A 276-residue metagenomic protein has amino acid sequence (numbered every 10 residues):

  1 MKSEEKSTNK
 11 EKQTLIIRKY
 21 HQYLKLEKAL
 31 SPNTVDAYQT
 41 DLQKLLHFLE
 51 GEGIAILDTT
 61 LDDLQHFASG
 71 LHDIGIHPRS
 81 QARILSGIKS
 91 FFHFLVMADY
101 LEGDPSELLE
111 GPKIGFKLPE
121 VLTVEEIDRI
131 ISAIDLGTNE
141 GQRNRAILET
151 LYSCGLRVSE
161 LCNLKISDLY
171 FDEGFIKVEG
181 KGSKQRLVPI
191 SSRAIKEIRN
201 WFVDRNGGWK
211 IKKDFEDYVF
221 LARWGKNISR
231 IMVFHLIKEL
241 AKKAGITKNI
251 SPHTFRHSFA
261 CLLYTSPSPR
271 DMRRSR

Functional and structural regions predicted by a protein language model:
M1-S266, R273: Conserved catalytic core of the tyrosine transesterase superfamily
